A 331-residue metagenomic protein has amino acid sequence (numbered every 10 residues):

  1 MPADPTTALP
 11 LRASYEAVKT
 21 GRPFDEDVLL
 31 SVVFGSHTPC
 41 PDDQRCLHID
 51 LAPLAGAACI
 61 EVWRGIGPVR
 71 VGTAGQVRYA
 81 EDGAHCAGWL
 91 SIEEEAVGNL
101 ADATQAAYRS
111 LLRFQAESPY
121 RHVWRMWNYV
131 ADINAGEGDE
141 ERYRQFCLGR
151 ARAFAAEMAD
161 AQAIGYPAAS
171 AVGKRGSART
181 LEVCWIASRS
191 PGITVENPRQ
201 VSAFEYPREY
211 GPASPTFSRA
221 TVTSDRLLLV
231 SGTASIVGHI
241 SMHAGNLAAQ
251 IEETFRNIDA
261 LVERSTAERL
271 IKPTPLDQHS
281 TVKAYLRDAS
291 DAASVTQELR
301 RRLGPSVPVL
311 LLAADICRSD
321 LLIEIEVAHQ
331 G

Functional and structural regions predicted by a protein language model:
M1-R256, A260-S280, Y285-G331: N-terminal presequence-like segments and the immediate start of the first folded domain
